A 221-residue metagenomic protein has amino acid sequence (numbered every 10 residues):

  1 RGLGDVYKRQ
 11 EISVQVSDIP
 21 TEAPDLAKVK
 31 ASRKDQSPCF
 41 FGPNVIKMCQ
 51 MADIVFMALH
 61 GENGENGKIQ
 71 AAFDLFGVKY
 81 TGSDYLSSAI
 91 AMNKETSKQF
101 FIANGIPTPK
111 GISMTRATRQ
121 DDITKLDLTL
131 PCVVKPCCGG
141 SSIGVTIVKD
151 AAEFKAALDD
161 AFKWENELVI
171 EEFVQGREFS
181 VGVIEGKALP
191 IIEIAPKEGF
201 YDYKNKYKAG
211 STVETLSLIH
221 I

Functional and structural regions predicted by a protein language model:
R1-L86, I90-M92, T96, T115-I123: ATP-binding N-terminal substructure of ATP-dependent carboxylate-amine bond-forming enzymes
V45-C49, S88-R177: Active-site nucleotide/adenylate-binding loops and adjacent lid/helix of ATP-dependent enzymes
N66-K68, I143-G144, S180: Short glycine-/acidic-enriched loop or helix-start segments at secondary-structure transitions that form or flank
K79-S83, T108, P190-I191: Short hydrophobic/aromatic-enriched beta-strand-loop microsegments
K149-L218: Phosphate-binding site of ATP-dependent enzymes
